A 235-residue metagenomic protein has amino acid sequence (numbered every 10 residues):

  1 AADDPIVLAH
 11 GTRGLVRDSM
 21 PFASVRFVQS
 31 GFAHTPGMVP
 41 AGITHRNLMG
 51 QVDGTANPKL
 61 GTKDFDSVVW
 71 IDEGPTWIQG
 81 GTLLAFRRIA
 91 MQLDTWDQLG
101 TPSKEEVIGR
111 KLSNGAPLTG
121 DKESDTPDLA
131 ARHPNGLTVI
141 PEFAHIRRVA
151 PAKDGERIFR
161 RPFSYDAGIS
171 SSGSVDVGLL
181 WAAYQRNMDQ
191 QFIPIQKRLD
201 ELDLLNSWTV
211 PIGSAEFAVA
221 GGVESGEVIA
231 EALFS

Functional and structural regions predicted by a protein language model:
A1-S235: Long, histidine/aromatic-enriched segments associated with O2/redox biology
